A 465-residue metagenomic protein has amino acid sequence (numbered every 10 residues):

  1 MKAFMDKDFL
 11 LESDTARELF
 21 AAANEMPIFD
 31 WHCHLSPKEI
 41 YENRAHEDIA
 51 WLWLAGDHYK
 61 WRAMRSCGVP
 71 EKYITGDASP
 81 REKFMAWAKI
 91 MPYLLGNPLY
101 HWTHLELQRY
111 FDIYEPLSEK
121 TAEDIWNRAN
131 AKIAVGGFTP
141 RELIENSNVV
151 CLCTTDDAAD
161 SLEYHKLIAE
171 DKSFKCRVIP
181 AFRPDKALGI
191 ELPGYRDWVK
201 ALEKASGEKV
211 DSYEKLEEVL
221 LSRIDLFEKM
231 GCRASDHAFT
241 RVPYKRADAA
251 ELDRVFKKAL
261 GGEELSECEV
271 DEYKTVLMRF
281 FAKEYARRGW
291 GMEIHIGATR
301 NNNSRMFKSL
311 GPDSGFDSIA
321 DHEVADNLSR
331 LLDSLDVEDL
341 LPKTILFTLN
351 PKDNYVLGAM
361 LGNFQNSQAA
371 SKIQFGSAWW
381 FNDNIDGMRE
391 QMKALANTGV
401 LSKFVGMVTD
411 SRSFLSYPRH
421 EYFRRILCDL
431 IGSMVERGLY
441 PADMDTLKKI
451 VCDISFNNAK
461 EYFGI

Functional and structural regions predicted by a protein language model:
M1-R288, D339-P342, L346-N354, G358 (+1 more regions): Metal-cofactor-binding active-site regions of metalloenzymes
E267, F316-H322: A short acidic, glycine-rich active-site loop that binds or catalyzes chemistry on phosphate/adenosine moieties
M292-I294: C-terminal amphipathic alpha-helical interaction region
A298, N303: Hard-cation-handling environments
F307-G315: Short glycine/proline- and charge-enriched loop/turn segments that cap or connect secondary-structure elements
V324-L328: Divalent-cation-assisted or electrostatically stabilized phosphate/pyrophosphate-binding catalytic cores
L331-V337: Short, basic/hydrophobic alpha-helical segments
